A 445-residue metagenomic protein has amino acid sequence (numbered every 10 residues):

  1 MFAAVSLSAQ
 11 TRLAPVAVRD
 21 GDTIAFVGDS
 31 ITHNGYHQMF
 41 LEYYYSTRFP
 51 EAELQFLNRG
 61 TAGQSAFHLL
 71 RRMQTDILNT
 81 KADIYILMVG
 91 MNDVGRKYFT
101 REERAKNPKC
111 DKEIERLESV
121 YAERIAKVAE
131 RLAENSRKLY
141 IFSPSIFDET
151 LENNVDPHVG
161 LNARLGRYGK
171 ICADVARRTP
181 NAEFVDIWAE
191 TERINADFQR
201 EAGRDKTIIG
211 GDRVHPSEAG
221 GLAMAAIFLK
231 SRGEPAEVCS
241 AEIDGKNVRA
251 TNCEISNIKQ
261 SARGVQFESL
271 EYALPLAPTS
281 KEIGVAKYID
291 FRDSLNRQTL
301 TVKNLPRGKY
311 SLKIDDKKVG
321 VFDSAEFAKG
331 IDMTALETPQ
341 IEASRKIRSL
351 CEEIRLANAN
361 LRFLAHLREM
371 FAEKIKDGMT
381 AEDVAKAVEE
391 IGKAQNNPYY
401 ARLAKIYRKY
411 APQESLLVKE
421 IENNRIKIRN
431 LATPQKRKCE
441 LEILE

Functional and structural regions predicted by a protein language model:
A4-S6: N-terminal signal peptide c-region/cleavage motif recognized by signal peptidases
A9-T11: Boundary at the C-terminal end of the N-terminal hydrophobic targeting segment
L13, V18, M39-Q55, Q64-L222 (+1 more regions): Alpha-helical cap/lid subdomain in secreted, periplasmic, or secretory-pathway luminal O-acyl-processing enzymes
D22-G35, A62-S65: Catalytic nucleophile-elbow at a beta strand-turn-alpha helix junction centered on a G-D-S/GDSL motif, marking
F26-V27, N58, I141: A structural signal for the hydrophobic beta-strands that form the central parallel beta-sheet of Rossmann-like
